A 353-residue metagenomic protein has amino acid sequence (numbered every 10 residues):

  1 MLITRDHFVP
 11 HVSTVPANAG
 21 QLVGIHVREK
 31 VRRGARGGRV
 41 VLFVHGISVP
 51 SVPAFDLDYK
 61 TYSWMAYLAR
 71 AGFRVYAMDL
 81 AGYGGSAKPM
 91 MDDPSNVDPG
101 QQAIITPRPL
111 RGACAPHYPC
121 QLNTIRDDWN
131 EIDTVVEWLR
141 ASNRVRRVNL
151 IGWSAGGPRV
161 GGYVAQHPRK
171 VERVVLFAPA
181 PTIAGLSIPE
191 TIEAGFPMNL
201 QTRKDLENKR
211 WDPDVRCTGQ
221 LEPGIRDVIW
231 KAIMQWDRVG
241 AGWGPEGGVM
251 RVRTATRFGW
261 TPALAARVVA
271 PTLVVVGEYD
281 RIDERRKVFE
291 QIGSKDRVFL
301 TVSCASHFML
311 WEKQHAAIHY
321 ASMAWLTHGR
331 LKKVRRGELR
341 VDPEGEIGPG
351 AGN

Functional and structural regions predicted by a protein language model:
M1-A35: N-terminal cap/lid segment of alpha/beta-hydrolase-fold proteins
G34-A77, A87-M90: Short, surface-exposed "cap/lid" segments of acyl-processing enzymes
I104-P119, W129-R146: Conserved acidic catalytic loop of the alpha/beta-hydrolase fold
G157-P168, V174: Short glycine-enriched nucleophile-adjacent loop and the immediately C-terminal alpha-helix near the catalytic center
V175-A184: Active-site nucleophile loop of the alpha/beta-hydrolase fold
A184-Y279, D283, I347-N353: Alpha/beta-hydrolase
V276-V302: Conserved loop-alpha-helix segment in the C-terminal half of the alpha/beta-hydrolase fold that carries the catalytic
A305-H319: Catalytic histidine-centered segment of alpha/beta-hydrolase-like enzymes
